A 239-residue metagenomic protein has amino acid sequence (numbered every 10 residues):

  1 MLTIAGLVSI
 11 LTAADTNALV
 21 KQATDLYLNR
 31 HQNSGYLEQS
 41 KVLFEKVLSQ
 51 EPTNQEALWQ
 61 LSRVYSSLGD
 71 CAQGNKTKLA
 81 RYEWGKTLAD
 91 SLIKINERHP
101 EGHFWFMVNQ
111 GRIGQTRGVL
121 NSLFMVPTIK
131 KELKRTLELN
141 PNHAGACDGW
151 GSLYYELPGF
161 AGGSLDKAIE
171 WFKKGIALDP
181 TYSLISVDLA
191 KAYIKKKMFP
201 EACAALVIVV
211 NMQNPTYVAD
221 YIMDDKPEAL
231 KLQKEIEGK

Functional and structural regions predicted by a protein language model:
L7-E51, Q55-Y65: N-terminal leader/linker segments that initiate helical-solenoid repeat arrays
N17-L19, K195, E201-K239: Terminal, low-structured helical/coil segments at or just beyond the last alpha-helical repeat
G35-Q39, A72-T87, L120-E132, F160-K174 (+1 more regions): Structural signature of tandem alpha-helical TPR/SEL1-like repeats, specifically the intra-repeat loop/turn
V42-S49, T87-K94, K134-E138, K173-A177 (+1 more regions): Conserved structural position within tetratricopeptide repeats
